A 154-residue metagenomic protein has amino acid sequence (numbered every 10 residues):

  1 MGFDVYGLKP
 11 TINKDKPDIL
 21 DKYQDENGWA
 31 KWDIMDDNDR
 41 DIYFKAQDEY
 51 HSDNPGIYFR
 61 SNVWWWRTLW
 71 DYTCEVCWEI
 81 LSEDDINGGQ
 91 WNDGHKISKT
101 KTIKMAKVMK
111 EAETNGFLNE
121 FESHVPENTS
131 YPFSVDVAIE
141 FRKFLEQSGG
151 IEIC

Functional and structural regions predicted by a protein language model:
M1-C154: Acidic (Asp/Glu-rich) sequence patches and key acidic residues that form negatively charged surfaces used
